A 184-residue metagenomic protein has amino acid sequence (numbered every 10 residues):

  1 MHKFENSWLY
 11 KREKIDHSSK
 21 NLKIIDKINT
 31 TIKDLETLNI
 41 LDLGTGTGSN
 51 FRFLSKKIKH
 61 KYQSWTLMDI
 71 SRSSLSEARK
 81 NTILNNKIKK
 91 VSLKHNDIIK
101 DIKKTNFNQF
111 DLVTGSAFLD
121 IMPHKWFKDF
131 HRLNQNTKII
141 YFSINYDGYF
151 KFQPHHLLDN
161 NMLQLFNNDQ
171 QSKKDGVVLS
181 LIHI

Functional and structural regions predicted by a protein language model:
M1-I32: Class I SAM-dependent methyltransferase Rossmann-like catalytic core, especially the SAM/SAH-binding loop
E36-G46: Conserved class I S-adenosyl-L-methionine
G48-D101: Class I SAM-dependent methyltransferase SAM/SAH-binding core
D101-Q109: Short amphipathic alpha-helix with an adjacent loop that forms part of the alpha/beta core around
T114: A conserved beta-strand element that flanks and buttresses the S-adenosyl-L-methionine
I121-L133: A short, conserved alpha-helix within the catalytic core of class I
Y141-L165: Conserved class I S-adenosyl-L-methionine
I182-I184: Conserved small/polar residues in nucleotide/adenosyl-binding loops
